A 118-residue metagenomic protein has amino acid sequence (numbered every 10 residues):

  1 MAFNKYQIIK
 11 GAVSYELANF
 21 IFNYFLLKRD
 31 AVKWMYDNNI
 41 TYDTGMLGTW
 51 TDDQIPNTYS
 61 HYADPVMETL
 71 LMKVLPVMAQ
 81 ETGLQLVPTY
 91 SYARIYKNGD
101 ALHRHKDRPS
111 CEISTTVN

Functional and structural regions predicted by a protein language model:
M1-T82: Non-heme Fe(II)/2-oxoglutarate
L71-N118: Conserved double-stranded beta-helix
